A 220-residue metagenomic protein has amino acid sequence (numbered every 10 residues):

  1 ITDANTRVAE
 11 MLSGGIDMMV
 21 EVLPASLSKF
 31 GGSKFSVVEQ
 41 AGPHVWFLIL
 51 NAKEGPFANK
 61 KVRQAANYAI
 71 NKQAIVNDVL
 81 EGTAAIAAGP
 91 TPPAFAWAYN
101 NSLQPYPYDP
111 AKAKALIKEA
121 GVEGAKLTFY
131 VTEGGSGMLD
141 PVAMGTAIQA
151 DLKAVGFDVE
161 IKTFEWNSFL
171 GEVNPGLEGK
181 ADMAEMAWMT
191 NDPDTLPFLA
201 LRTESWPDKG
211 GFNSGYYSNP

Functional and structural regions predicted by a protein language model:
I1-E54: Extracellular/periplasmic solute-recognition and catalytic clefts
L23, F30, K53, F57-F95 (+1 more regions): Periplasmic-binding protein-like
L27-E39, E178-K180, D194-D208: Ligand-binding "clamshell"
E39-L50, F95, W206-N219: Periplasmic-binding protein-like
N51-G55, V62-A65, A98-Y106, G134-L139 (+1 more regions): Second-shell loop/turn segments in exported
K61-Q64, V76, A154-F169, F198-P220: Extracytoplasmic/peripheral linker and loop segments enriched in polar/acidic and small residues with frequent Thr/Pro
I86-E119, S136-A143: Structural transition elements
A96, K118-T190, S214: Ligand/substrate-recognition segments at binding pockets and active sites
